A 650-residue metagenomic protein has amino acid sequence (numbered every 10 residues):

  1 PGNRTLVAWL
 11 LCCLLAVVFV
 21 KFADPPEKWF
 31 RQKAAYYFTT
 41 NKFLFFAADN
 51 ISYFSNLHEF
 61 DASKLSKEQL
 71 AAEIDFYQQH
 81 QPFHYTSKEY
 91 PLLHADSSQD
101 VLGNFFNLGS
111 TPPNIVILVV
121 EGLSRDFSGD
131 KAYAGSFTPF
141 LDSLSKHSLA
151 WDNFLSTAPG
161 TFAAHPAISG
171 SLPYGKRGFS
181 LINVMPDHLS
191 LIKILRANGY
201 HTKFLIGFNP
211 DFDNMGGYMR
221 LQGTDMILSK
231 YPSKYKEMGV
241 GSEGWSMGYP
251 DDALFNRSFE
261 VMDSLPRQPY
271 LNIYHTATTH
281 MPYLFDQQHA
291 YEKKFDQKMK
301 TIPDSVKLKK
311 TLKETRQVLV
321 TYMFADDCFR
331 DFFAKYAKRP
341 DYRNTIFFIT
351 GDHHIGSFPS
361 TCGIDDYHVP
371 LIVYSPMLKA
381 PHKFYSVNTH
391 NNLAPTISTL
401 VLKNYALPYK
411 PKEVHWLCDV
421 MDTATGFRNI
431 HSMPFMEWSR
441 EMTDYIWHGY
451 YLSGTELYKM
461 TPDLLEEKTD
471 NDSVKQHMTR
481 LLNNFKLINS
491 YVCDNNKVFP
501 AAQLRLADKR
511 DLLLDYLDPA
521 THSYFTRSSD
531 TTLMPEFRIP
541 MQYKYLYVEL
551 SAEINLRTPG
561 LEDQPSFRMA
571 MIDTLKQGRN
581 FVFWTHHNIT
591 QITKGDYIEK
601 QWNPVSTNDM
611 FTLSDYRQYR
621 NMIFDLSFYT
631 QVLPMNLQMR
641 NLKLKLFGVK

Functional and structural regions predicted by a protein language model:
P1-P113, S145: N-terminal secretory/membrane-targeting segments
Y90-D518, R617-M622, N641: Solvent-exposed soluble domains appended to multi-pass membrane proteins
L195, P535-F567, D573, N603-D615 (+1 more regions): Extra-cytoplasmic beta-strand recognition segments
L265-R267, S528-D530, M541-Y545, G560-E562 (+3 more regions): Surface-exposed coil/turn segments at beta-strand junctions on protein surfaces, enriched
Y516, G578-Y619: Extracellular carbohydrate recognition and processing domains and analogous Trp-centered ligand-binding platforms
H522-Q542, G578-T590: Secreted extracellular polysaccharide-interacting domains
D625-L633: Short beta-strand-plus-loop segments that form exposed binding edges in beta-rich domains
P634-K650: Exposed low-complexity, polar/acidic, P/S/T/G-rich flexible segments that act as propeptides, protease-susceptible
